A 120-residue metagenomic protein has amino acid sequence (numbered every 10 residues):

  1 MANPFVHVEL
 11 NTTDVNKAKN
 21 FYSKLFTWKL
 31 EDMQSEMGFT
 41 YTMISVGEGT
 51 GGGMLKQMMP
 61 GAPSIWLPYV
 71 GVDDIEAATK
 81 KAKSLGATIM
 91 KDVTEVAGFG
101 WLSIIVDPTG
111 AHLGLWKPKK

Functional and structural regions predicted by a protein language model:
A2, E9-G49, S84: Core segments of cupin and vicinal oxygen chelate
N3-P4, L10, E31-Q34, M43 (+1 more regions): Vicinal oxygen chelate
F5-H7, M54, S64-Y69, L113: Short, structured motif recognition centered on aromatic/hydrophobic residues
A18, E76-K81: Short amphipathic alpha-helices within nucleic acid-binding modules
E31, G61, E76: Ligand-binding pocket scaffold of soluble enzyme catalytic domains
Y41, L55-K56: Intrinsic, low-complexity N-terminal interaction/targeting segments
E48-G53, T109-L113: Short, charged/polar, Gly/Pro-enriched secondary-structure boundary elements
